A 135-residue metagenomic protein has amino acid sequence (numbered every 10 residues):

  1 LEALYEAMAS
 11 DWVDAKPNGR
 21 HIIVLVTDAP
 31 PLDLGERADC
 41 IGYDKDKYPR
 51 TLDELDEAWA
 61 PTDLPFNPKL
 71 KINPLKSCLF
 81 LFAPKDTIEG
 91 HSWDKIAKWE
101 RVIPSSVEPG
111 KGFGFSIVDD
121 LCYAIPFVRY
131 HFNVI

Functional and structural regions predicted by a protein language model:
L1-I22, T27, P31-L32: Von Willebrand factor
A7-D11, W59, P68-I72, A97 (+2 more regions): Hydrophobic, Leu/Ile/Phe/Ala-enriched alpha-helical segments that form helix-helix packing faces
S10, P84-I88, F132-I135: A broadly tuned preference for mixed-charge, low-complexity surface segments
N18, I41, P109-F113: Feature targets compositionally biased, intrinsically disordered low-complexity regions with long contiguous runs
L25, L81-A83, P104: Structural signal for conserved beta-strand scaffold positions within catalytic alpha/beta enzyme cores
A29-I96: VWA/integrin I-like adhesion module and closely mimicked acidic/polar interface patches used
D94, K98-I135: C-terminal "exit" segments of structured domains
